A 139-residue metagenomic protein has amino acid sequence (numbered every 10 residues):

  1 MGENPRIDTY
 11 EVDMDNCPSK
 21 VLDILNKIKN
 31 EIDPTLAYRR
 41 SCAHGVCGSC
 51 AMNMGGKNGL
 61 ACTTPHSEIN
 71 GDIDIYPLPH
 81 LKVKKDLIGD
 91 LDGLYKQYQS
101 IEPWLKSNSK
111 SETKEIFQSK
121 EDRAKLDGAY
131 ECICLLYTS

Functional and structural regions predicted by a protein language model:
M1-T9: Eukaryote-biased recognition of intrinsically disordered, low-complexity regulatory segments
D8-E11, A61: Well-ordered beta-strand positions in beta-sheet-rich domains
D13-D15, L78: A structural detector for beta-sheet-dominated domains
D15-P34, S100-L126: Short, charged low-complexity linear segments at domain edges
N26-G55, K120-I133: Immediate flanking context of iron-sulfur cluster ligation sites
H44-P77: Hydrophobic/aromatic-rich structural module bridging two neighboring secondary-structure elements via a short loop
I73-I101: Short Fe-S-cluster ligation motifs
Y137-T138: Conserved small/polar residues in nucleotide/adenosyl-binding loops
